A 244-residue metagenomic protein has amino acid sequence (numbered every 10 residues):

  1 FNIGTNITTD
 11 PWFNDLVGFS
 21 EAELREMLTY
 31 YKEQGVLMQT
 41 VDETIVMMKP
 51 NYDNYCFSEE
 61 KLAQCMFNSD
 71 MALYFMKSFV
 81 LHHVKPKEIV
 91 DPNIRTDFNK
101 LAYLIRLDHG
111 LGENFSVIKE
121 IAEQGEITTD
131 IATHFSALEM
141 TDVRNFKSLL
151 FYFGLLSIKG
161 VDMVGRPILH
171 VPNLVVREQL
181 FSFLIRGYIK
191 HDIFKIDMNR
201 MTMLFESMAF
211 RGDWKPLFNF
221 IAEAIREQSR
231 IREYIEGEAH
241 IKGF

Functional and structural regions predicted by a protein language model:
N2, T8-F75, V117-E120: Amphipathic alpha-helical segments of the small helical/lid subdomains adjacent to P-loop NTPase cores
F13, M66, A72-L73, F79-F244: Extended alpha-helical interface modules used as scaffolds for assembling large macromolecular complexes
